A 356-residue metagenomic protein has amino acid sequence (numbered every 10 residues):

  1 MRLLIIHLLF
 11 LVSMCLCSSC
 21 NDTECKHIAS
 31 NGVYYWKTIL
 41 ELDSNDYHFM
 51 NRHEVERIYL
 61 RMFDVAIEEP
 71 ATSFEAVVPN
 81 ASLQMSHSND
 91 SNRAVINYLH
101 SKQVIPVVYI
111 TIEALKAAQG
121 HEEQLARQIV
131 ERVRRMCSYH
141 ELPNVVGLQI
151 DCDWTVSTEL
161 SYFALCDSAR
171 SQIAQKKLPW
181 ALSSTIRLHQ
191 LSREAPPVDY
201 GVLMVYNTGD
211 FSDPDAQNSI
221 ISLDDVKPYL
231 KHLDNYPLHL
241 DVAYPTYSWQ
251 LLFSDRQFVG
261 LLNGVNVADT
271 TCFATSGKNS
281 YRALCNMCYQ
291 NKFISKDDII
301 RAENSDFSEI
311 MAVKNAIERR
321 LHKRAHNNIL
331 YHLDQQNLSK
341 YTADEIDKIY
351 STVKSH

Functional and structural regions predicted by a protein language model:
M1-A29: Bacterial Sec-dependent N-terminal signal peptides
C20-M50: Boundary/entry segment of secreted carbohydrate-active catalytic domains
K26-I28, G32-W36, R61-L203: Chitinase-like catalytic core of GlcNAc-active glycosidases
I39-N51, E122-Y139, Q190, D306-R319: Short, acidic/polar
S44-A66: Post-signal-peptide N-terminal segment of Sec-exported extracytoplasmic proteins
H53, I96-Q103, R135-N144, I173-K176 (+2 more regions): A structural motif corresponding to the C-terminal end of an alpha-helix and its immediate exit/capping segment
L160, A164-V267: Substrate-binding surface in catalytic domains of secreted glycosidases
Y247-W249, D255-H356: Substrate-binding cleft of secreted/luminal carbohydrate-active enzymes
